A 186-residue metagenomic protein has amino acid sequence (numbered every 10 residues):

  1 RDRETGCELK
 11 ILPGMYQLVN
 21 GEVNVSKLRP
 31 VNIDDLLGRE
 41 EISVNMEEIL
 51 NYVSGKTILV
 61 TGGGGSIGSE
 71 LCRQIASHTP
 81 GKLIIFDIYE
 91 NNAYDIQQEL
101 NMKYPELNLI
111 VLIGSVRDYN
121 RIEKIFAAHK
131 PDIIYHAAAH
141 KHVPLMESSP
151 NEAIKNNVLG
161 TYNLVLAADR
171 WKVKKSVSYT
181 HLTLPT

Functional and structural regions predicted by a protein language model:
D2-L12, K82-Y89, A128, I133 (+1 more regions): NAD(P)-cofactor binding segment of oxidoreductase domains
D2-T57, G64: Flexible, Lys/Arg-rich cytosolic regulatory linkers and terminal tails that connect or flank
G64, S69-R73: N-terminal Rossmann NAD(P)H-binding glycine-rich loop of SDR-like oxidoreductase domains
D87-Y104: Glycine-rich phosphate-binding loop and adjoining beta1-alpha1-beta2 segment of Rossmann-like nucleotide-binding folds
Y104-R117: Rossmann-fold cofactor-recognition segment
G114-K130: Conserved Rossmann-fold cofactor-binding substructure of NAD(P)-dependent oxidoreductases
A138-K141: Conserved NAD(P)H cofactor-binding loop of Rossmann-fold oxidoreductase domains
T180-T186: Conserved small/polar residues in nucleotide/adenosyl-binding loops
